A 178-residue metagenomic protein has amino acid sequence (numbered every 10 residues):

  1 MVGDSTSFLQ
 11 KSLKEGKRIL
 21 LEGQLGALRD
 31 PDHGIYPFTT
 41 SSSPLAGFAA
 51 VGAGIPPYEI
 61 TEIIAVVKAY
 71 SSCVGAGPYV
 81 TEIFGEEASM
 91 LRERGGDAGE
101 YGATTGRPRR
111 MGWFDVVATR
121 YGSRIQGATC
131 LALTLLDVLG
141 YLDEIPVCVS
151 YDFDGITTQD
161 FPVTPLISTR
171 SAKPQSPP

Functional and structural regions predicted by a protein language model:
M1-P178: Non-transmembrane, aqueous-exposed alpha-helical and coiled segments at domain scale
